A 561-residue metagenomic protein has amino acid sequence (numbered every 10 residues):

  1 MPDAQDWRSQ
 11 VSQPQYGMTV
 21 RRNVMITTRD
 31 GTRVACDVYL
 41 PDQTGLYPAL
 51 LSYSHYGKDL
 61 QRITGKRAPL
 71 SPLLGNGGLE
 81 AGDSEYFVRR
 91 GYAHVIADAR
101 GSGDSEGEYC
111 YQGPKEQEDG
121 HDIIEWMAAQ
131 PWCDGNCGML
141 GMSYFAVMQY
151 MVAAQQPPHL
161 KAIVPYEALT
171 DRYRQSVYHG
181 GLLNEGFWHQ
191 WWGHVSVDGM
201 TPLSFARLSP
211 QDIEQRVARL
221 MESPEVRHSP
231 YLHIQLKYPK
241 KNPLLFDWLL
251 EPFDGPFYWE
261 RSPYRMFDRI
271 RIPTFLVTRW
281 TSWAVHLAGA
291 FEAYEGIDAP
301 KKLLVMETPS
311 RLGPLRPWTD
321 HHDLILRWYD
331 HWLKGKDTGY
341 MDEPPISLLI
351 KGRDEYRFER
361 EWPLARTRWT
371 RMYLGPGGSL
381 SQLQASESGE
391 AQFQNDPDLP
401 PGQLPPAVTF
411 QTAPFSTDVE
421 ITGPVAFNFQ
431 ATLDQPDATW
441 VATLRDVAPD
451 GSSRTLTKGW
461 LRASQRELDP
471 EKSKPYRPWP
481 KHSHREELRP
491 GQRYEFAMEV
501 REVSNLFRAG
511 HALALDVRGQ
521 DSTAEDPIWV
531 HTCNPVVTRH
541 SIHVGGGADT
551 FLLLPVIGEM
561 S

Functional and structural regions predicted by a protein language model:
D3-Q5, V11, M25, G296 (+2 more regions): Glycine/threonine-rich phosphate-binding loop and adjacent beta-strand/alpha-helix elements that clamp
W7-G45, A49, F415-T417: N-terminal cap/lid segment of alpha/beta-hydrolase-fold proteins
D37-Y92, A97-R100, Y111: N-terminal cap/lid subdomain of alpha/beta-hydrolase-fold enzymes
G77-S84, R89, A154-R269: Accessory cap/linker subdomain of secreted extracellular hydrolases
L79, Y111-Q130: Alpha/beta-hydrolase active-site loop
G103-D119, G313-H321: Catalytic nucleophile-loop/oxyanion-hole region of alpha/beta-hydrolase and closely related hydrolase-like folds
P131-Y144: Alpha/beta-hydrolase fold nucleophile elbow
I270, L276-T278: Short beta-strand/loop motif that positions the catalytic acidic residue of the alpha/beta-hydrolase fold
